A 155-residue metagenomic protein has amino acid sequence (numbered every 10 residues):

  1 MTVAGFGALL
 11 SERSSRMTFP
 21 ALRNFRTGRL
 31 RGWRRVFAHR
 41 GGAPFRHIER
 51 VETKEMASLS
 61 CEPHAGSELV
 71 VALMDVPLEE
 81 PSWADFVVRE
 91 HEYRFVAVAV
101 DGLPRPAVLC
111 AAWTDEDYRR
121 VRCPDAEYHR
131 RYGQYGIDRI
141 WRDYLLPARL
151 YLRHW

Functional and structural regions predicted by a protein language model:
M1-W155: A glycine-rich, hydrophobic/aromatic-adjacent loop/helix-cap motif
